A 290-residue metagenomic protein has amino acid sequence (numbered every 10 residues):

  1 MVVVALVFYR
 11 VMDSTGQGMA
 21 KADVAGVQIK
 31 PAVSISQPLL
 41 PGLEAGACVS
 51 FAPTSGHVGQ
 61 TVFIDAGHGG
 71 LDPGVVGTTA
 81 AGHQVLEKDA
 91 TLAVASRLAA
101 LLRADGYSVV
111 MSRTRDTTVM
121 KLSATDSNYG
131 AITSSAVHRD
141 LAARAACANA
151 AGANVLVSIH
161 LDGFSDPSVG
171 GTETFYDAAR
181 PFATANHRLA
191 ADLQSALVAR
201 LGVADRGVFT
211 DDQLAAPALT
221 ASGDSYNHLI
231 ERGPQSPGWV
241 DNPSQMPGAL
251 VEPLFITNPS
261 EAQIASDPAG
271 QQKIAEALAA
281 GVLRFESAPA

Functional and structural regions predicted by a protein language model:
M1-A290: Catalytic-site microenvironment of enzymes that process N-acetyl-hexosamine-containing cell-wall polysaccharides
